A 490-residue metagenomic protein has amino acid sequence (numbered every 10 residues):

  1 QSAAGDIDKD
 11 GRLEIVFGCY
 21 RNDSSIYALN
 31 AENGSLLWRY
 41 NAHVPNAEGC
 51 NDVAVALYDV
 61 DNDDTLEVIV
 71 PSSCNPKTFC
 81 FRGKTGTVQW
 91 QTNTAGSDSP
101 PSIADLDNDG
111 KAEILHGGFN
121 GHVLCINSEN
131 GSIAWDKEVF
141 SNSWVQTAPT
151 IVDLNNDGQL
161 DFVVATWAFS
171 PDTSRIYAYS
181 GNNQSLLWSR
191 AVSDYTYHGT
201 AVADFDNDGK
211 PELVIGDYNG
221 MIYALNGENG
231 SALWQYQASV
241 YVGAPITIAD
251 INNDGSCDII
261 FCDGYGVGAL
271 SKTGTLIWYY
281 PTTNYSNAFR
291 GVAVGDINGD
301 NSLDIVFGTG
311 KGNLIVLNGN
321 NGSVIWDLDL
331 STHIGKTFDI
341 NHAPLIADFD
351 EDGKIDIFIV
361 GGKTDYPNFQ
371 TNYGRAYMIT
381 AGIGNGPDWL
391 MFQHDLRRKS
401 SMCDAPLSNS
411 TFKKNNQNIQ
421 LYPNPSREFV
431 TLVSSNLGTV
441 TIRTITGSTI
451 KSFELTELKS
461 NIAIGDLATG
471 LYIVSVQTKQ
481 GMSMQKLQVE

Functional and structural regions predicted by a protein language model:
Q1, H43-A54, N93-P100, V139-A148 (+5 more regions): Repeat-based blade/solenoid architectures
Q1-I7, E14, V53-V60, S99-L106 (+7 more regions): Beta-propeller blade termini
K9-G18, N62-P71, N108-H116, N156-A165 (+4 more regions): Acidic/hydrophobic-patterned starts of short beta strands in beta-sheet-rich repeat architectures
Y20-S24, C74-P76, G121, W167-D172 (+4 more regions): Short glycine/acidic-enriched loop and turn motifs that connect beta-strands
N30-N33, R82-T85, N127-N130, S180-N183 (+4 more regions): Short loop/turn segments that connect beta-strands within beta-propeller blades
S35-N46, T87-N93, S132-V139, S185-A191 (+3 more regions): A short beta-strand motif characteristic of beta-propeller blades
A381-P387, M391-Y422, S448: Residue-level detector of functionally pivotal "anchor" positions at catalytic/ligand-binding pockets or at interdomain
T411-E490: C-terminal outer-membrane/trafficking sorting elements
